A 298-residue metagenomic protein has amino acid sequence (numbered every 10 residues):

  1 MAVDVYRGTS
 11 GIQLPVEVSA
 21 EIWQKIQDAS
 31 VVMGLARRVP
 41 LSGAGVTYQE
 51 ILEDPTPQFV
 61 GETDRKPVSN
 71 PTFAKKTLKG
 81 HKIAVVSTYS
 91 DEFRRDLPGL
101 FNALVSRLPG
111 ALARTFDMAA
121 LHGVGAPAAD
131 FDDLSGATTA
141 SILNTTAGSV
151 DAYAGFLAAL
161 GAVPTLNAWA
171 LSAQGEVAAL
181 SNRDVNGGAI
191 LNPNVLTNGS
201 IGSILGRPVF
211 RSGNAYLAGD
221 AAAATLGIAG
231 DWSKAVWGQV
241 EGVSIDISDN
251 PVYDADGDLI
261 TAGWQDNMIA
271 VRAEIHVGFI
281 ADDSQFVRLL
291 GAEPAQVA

Functional and structural regions predicted by a protein language model:
A2-I83, D283-F286: Assembly/oligomerization interface modules of large self-assembling protein complexes
V18-V32, L100-L108, L112, F116 (+1 more regions): Short, Φ-rich (hydrophobic/aromatic) sequence segments
S42, D133, S141-A262, N267-I269 (+2 more regions): Extended oligomerization regions of viral-like shell subunits
Q49-L52, S90, S172-Q174, S212 (+2 more regions): Structured loops at beta-to-helix junctions and adjacent beta-edge loops in soluble globular domains
D54-P57, A84, F93, R114 (+3 more regions): Short loop/turn segments at secondary-structure transitions that flank enzyme active sites
T56-F59, L97-P98, A178-S181, G188 (+2 more regions): Short helix/loop capping segments that flank catalytic or ligand/cofactor-binding pockets
A74-T77, A84-T165, V297-A298: Alpha-helical scaffold segments that mediate packing/assembly in large oligomeric complexes
I280, S284-A298: Structural signal for terminal/edge beta-strands and the immediately following C-terminal loop/tail that closes
